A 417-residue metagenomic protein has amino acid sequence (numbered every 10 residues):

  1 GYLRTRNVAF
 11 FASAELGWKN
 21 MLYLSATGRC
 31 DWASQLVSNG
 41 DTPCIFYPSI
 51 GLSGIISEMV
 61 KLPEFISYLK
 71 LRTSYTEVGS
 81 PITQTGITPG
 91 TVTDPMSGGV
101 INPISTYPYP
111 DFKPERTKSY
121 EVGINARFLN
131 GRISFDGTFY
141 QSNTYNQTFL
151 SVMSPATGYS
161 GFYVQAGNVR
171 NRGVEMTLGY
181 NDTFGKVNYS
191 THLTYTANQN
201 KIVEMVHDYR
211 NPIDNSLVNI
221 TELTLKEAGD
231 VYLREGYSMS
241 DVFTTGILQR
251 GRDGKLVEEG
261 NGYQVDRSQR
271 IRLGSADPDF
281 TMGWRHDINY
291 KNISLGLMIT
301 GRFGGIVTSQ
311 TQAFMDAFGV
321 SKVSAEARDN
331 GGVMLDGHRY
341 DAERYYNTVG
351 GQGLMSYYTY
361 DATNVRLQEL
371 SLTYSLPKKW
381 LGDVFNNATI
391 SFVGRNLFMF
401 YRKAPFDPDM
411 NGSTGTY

Functional and structural regions predicted by a protein language model:
G1, V60-R116, Y120, R132-V169 (+1 more regions): Solvent-exposed loop/turn elements at secondary-structure boundaries
G1-Y23, Y75, I87, Y107 (+1 more regions): Outer-membrane beta-barrel transmembrane domain signature of Gram-negative proteins, especially the mid-to-C-terminal
Y2-R6, G40-F46, F65, I104 (+6 more regions): Short sequence motifs at beta-strands and strand-loop junctions characteristic of Gram-negative outer-membrane
T5-S38, T42-E58, T117-S119, F128-F135 (+6 more regions): Surface-exposed extracellular loop regions of Gram-negative outer-membrane beta-barrel proteins
M21, S57-L69, L129-R132, T183-Y189 (+5 more regions): Short loop/turn motifs that connect adjacent beta-strands in outer-membrane beta-barrel proteins
L36-G40, E64, E77-G90, Q147-S151 (+4 more regions): Outer-membrane beta-barrel and related beta-rich outer-membrane complex signature in Gram-negative bacteria
V164, T183-A276, R402-K403: Conserved small-residue
R302-R395: Extracytoplasmic gating/loop element in the C-terminal half of outer-membrane beta-barrel translocons and assembly
